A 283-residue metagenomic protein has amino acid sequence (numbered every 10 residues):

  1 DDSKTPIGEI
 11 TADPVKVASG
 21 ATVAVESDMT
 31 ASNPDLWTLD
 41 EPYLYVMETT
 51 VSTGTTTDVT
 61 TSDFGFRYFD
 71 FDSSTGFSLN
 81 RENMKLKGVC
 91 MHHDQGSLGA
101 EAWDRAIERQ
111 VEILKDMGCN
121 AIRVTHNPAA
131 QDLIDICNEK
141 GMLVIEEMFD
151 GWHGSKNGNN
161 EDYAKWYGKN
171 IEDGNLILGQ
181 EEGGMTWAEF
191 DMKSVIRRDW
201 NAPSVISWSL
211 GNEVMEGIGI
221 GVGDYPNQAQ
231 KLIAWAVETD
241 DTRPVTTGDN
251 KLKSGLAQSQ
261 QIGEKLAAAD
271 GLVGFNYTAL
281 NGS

Functional and structural regions predicted by a protein language model:
D1-V144, I206-S207, A229, E238: Secreted/periplasmic carbohydrate-active enzymes, especially glycoside hydrolases
V111-E112, A121-S283: Substrate-binding/catalytic cleft of secreted carbohydrate-active enzymes, primarily glycoside hydrolases
